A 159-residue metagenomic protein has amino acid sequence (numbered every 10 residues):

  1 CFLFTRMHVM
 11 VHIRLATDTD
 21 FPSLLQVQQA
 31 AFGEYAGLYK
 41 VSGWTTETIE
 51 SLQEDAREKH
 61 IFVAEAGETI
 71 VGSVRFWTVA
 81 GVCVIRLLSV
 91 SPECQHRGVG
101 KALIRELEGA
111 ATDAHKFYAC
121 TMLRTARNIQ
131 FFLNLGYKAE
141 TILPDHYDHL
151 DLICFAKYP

Functional and structural regions predicted by a protein language model:
V11-Q26: A short beta-loop-alpha structural element at the N-terminal edge of CoA-dependent acyl/N-acetyltransferase catalytic
L25-L52: Conserved GNAT-fold acetyl-CoA-binding loop/helix
S51-V63, V84: A short helix-loop-beta-strand connector motif used in the catalytic cores of GNAT acetyltransferases and, in some
V63, T69-W77, V84-S89: Conserved beta-strand in the GNAT
V90, H96-G109, N134: Conserved acetyl-CoA-binding loop-helix of GNAT-fold acetyltransferases
K101, R124-T141: Conserved active-site alpha-helix within GNAT-family acetyltransferase domains
I104, A111-L123: Conserved GNAT acetyl-CoA-binding A-motif
A119-I129, H146-H149: Conserved beta-strand-loop-alpha-helix junction that forms the acyl-donor binding cleft
